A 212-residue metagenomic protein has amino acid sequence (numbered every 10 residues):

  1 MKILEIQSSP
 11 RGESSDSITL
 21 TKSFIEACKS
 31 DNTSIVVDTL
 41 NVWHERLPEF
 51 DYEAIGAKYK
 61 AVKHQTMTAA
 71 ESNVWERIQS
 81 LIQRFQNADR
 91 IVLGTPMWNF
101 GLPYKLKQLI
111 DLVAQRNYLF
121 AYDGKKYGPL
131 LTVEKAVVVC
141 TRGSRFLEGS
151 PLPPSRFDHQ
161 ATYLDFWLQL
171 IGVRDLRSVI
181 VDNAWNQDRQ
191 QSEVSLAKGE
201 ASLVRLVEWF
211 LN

Functional and structural regions predicted by a protein language model:
M1-T95, F100-Q115, A201-N212: N-terminal beta1-alpha1-beta2 submodule of the flavodoxin-like/Rossmannoid cofactor-binding fold
E5, L93, A136-C140, S178: Structural beta-sheet core signal
S9-R11, G143-L147, N183-Q187: A short, flexible beta-alpha/helix-coil linker loop
E26, L152-N212: Glycine-rich phosphate/pyrophosphate-binding loop and the adjoining helix
V42, T141, V181-N183: Active-site donor-binding loop signature of nucleotide-sugar glycosyltransferases
P48-A54, S150-L152, Q190-S192: Short aromatic-enriched loop/helix-cap "lid" or pocket-rim segments at secondary-structure transitions that line
V113-F120, H159: Cysteine protease catalytic core and zymogen-processing segment of caspase-like enzymes
Y122-L170: Short, glycine-/small-residue-rich phosphate/pyrophosphate-handling segment
